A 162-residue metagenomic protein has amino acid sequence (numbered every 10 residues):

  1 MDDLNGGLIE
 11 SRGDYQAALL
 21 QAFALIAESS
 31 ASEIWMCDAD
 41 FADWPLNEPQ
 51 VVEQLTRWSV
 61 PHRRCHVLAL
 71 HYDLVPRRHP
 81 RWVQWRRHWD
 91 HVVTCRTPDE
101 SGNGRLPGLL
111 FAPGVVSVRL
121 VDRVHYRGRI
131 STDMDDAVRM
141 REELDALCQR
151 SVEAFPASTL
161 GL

Functional and structural regions predicted by a protein language model:
M1-W35, A39-L162: PLD/PLD-like phosphodiesterase catalytic module centered on the HKD motif
